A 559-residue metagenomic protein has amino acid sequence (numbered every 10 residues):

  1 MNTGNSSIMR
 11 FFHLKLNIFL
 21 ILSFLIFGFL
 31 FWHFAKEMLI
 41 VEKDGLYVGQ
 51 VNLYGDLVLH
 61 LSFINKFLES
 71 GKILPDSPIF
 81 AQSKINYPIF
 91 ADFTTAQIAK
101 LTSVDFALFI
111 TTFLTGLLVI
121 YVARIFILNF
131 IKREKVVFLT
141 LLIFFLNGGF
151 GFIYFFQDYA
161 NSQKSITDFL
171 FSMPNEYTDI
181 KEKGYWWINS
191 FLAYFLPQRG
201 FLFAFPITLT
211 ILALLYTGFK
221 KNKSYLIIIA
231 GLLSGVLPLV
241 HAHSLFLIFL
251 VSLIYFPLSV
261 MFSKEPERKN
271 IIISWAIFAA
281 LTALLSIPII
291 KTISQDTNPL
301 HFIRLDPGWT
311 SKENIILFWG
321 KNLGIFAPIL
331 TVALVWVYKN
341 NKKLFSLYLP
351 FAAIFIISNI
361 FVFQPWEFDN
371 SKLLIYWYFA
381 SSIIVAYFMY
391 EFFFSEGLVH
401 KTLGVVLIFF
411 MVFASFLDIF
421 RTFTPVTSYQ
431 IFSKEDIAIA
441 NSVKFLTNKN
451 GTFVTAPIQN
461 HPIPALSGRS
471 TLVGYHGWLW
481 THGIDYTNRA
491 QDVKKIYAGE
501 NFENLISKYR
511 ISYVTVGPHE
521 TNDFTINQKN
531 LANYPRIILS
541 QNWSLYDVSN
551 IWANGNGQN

Functional and structural regions predicted by a protein language model:
R10-I18, T217-L226, M261-A276, V332-A352 (+1 more regions): Membrane-interface helix-loop-helix junctions at transmembrane boundaries of multi-pass membrane enzymes, predominantly
K15, F19-I26, L139-I143, L232 (+4 more regions): Hydrophobic alpha-helical membrane-interfacial segments at the cytosolic entry of transmembrane helices
I26-I207, A242-H243, Q430, P457: Active-site lumenal/periplasmic loops and adjacent helix-entry segments of GT-C-fold, multi-pass membrane
G55-D56, H60-F63, L68-E69, P257 (+2 more regions): Transmembrane-lumen/periplasm boundary regions of multi-pass, lipid-linked membrane glycan transferases
F113-G116, F201, F246-F249, W366-F392: Hydrophobic/aromatic-rich transmembrane helices and adjacent perimembrane loops
L192-F195, L226-H241: Membrane-interface alpha helices of multi-pass inner-membrane proteins
T210-G218, L250-F262, L323-F345, F388-E391: Hydrophobic, aromatic-rich transmembrane alpha-helices and their immediate juxtamembrane boundary segments
F393-N559: Extracytoplasmic
